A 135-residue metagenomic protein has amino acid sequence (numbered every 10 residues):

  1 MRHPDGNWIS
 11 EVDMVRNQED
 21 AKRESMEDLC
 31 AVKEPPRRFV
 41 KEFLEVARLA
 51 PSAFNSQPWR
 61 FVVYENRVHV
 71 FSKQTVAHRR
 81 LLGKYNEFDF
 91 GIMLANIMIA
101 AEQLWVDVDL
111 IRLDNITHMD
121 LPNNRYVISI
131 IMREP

Functional and structural regions predicted by a protein language model:
M1-P135: Acidic, surface-exposed loops and disordered segments
